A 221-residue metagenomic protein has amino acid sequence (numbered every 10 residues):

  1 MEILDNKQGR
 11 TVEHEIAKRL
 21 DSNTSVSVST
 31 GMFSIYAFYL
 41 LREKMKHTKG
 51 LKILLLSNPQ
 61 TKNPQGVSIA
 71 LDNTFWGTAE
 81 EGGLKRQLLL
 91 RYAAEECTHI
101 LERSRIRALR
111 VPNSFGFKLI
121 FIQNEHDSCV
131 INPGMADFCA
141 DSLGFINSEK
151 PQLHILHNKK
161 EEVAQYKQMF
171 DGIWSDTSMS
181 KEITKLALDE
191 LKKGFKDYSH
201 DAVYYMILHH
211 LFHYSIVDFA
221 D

Functional and structural regions predicted by a protein language model:
M1-D221: PLD/PLD-like phosphodiesterase catalytic module centered on the HKD motif
